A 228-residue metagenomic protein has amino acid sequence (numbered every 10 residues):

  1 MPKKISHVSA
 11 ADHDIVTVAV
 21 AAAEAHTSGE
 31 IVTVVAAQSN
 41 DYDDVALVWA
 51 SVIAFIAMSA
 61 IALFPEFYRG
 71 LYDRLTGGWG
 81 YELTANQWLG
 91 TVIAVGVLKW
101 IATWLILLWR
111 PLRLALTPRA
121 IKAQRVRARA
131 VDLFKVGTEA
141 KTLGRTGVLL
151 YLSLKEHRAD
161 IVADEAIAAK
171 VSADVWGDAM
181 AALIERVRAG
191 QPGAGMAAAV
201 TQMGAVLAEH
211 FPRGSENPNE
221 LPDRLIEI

Functional and structural regions predicted by a protein language model:
K3, A140, E156-Q191: Flexible, solvent-exposed short loops/turns enriched in glycine
V8-V32: Short, charged cytosolic
E24-A50: N-terminal membrane-targeting/pre-transmembrane regions
P65, N86-L114: Transmembrane alpha-helices and immediately adjacent membrane-cytoplasm interface residues in multi-pass integral
F67-N86: Membrane-interfacial helix-loop-helix connectors in multipass membrane proteins
L116-V136: Membrane-cytosol interface motif
R129-A163: Acidic, Ser/Thr-rich low-complexity segments on the non-lumenal side of membrane proteins
V175-I228: Cytosol-/stroma-facing membrane-proximal "stalk/adaptor" domains immediately downstream of transmembrane anchors
